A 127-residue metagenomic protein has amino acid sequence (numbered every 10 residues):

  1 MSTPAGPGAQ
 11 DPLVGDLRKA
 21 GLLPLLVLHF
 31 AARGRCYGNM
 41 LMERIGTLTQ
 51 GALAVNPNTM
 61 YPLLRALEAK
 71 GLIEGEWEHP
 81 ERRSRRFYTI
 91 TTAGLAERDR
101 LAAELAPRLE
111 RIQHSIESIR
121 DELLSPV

Functional and structural regions predicted by a protein language model:
M1-D16: Short, Lys/Arg-enriched N-terminal segment that forms or immediately precedes the first helix of a structured domain
V14-T59: N-terminal helix-turn-helix DNA-binding core of bacterial DNA-binding proteins
Y61-R65: Short, hydrophobic-biased segments on the C-terminal half of alpha helices that form "recognition helices"
E68-S84, T89: Beta-hairpin "wing" of winged helix-turn-helix
R82-A102: Basic, amphipathic "hinge/linker" alpha-helix immediately C-terminal to the N-terminal HTH DNA-binding motif
A96-V127: Amphipathic alpha-helical dimerization/coiled-coil segments that flank or bridge DNA-binding/regulatory modules
